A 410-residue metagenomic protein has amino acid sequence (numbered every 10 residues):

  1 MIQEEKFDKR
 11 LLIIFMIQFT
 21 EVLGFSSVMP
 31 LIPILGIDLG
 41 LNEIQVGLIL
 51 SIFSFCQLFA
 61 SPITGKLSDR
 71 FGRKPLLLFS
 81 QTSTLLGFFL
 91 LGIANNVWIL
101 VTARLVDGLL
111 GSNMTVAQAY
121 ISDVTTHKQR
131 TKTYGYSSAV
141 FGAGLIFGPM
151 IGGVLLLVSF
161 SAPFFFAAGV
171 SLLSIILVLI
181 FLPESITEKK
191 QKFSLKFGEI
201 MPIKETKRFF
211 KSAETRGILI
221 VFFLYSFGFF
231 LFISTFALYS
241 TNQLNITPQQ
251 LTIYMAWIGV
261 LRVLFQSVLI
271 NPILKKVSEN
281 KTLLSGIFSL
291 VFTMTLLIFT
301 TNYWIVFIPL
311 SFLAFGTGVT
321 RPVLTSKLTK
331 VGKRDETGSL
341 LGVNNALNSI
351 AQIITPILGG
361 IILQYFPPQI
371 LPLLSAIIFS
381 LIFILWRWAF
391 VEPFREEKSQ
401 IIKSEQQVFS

Functional and structural regions predicted by a protein language model:
M1-D8, P183-I220, E405-F409: Juxtamembrane intracellular "pre-TM" segments in multi-pass secondary transporters
S26, S54-P62, S112, L145-I146 (+3 more regions): Residue-level signature of mid-helix packing/kink "hotspots" within the transmembrane helices of 12-pass Major
P30-E43, S234-Q250: Short amphipathic helix-loop junctions that connect adjacent transmembrane helices in Major Facilitator Superfamily/SLC
G40, G72, I93-W98, T300-T301: Helix-breaking motifs and short loop linkers at transmembrane-helix boundaries and internal kinks in secondary membrane
S61-G72, F265-S278, L363: Helix-to-loop junctions at the C-terminal end of transmembrane segments in multipass secondary transporters
P75-L90, K281-L296: Structural signature of the two symmetry-related core transmembrane helices
A103-A143: Cytoplasmic helix-loop-helix junction between adjacent transmembrane helices in 12-TM secondary transporters
S137-I180: Helix-loop-helix hairpin linking two adjacent transmembrane segments in secondary transporters
